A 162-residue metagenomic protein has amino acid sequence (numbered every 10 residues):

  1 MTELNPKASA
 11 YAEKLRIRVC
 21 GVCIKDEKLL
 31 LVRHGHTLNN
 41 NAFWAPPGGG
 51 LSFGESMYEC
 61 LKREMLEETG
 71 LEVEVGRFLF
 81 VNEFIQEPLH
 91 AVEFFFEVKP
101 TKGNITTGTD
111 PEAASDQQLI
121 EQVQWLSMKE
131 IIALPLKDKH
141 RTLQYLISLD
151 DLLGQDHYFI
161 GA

Functional and structural regions predicted by a protein language model:
M1-C20: Acidic, metal-coordinating catalytic segment for phosphate/diphosphate chemistry, firing primarily on the Nudix
E13-L15, A42, H90-V92: Residue-level preference for beta-strand/loop junctions
K25: A cytosolic small-molecule/anion-sensing beta-strand core signal
K28-E67: Conserved Nudix-box catalytic region and its N-terminal flanking loop in Nudix hydrolases and closely related
N39, N82-F84: Short, solvent-exposed loop/turn segments at secondary-structure junctions
N41-F43, A113-A162: Nudix hydrolase/Nudix homology domain
L51-E74, F84-L136: Unchanged
G76-F80: Conserved S-adenosyl-L-methionine
